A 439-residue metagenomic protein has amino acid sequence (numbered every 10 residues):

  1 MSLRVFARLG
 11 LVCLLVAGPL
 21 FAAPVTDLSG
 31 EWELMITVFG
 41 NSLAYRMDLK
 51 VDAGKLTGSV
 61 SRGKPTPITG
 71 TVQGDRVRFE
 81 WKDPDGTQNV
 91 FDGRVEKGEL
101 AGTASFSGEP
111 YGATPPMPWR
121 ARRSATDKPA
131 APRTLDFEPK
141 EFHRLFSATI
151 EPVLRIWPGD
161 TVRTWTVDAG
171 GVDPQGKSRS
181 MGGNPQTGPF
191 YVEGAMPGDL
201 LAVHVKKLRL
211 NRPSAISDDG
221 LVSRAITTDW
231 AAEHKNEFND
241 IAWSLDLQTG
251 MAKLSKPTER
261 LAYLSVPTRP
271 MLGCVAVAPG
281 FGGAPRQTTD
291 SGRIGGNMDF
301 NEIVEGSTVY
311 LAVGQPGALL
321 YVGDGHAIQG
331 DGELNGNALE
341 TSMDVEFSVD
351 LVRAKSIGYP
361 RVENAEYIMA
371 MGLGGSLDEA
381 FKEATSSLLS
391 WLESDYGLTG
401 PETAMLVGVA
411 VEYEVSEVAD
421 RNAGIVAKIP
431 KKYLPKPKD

Functional and structural regions predicted by a protein language model:
L9-P19: Bacterial N-terminal signal peptides
A23-P115: Central antiparallel beta-sheet cores of small beta-barrel/beta-sandwich binding domains
K128-S178: N-terminal, Lys/Arg-enriched amphipathic/low-complexity engagement segments that precede the first folded domain
E138-S147, R179-Q186, R286-I294: Short, structured beta-strand/loop micro-motifs enriched in basic residues and often containing a Trp
A169-S180, L208-D218, G317-A327, S416-A419: Short, Lys/Arg- and Gly-enriched loop/turn segments at beta-strand edges
L210-I303: Intrinsically disordered, low-complexity linker/loop segments enriched in Gly/Pro and charged/polar residues
T268-N297, N301-D378, L389: Conserved mixed alpha/beta catalytic, RNA-binding, or beta-rich assembly cores of soluble enzyme, regulatory
